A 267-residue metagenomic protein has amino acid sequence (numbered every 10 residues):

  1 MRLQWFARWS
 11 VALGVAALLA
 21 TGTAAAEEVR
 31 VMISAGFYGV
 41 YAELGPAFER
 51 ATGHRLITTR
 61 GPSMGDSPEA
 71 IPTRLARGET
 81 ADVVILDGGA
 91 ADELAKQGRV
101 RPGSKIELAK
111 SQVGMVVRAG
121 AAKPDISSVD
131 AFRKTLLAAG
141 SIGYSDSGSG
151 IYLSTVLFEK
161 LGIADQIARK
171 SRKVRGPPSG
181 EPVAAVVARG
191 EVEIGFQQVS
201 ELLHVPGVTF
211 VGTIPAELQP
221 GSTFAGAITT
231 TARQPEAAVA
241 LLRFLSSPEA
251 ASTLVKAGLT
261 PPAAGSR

Functional and structural regions predicted by a protein language model:
M1-W5: N-terminal secretory signal peptides that target proteins for export/translocation
F6-R8, L202: Alpha-helical and His/Cys-centered functional microenvironments
W9-T21: Bacterial N-terminal signal peptides
A25-E69, T73-T80, G88-Q97, P102-S111 (+1 more regions): Exported/periplasmic ABC-transporter solute-binding proteins
I85: Phosphate-/polyanion-interacting regions in eukaryotic proteins
